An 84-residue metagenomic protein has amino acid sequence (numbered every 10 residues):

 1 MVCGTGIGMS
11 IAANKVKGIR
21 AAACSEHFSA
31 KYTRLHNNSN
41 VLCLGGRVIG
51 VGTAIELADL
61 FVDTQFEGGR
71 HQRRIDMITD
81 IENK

Functional and structural regions predicted by a protein language model:
M1-V16: Glycine-rich phosphate-binding loop
V2-C3, C24, L44: Structural motif
I7-I11, A21, V48-I49: Short, flexible micro-motifs
S10-N14, C24, D80: Residues at secondary-structure transition points
K17-I19, N37: Short, structured coil segments at secondary-structure junctions
I19-E26: Short hydrophobic/aromatic-enriched beta-strand-loop microsegments
H27-K84: C-terminal binding/interaction regions
